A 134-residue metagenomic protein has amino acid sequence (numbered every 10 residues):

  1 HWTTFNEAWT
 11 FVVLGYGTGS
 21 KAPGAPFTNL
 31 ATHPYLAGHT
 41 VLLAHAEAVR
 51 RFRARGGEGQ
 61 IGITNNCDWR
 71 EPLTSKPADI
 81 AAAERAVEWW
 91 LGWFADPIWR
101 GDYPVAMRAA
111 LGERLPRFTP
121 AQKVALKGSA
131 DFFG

Functional and structural regions predicted by a protein language model:
H1-G134: Active-site region of glycoside hydrolase catalytic domains
